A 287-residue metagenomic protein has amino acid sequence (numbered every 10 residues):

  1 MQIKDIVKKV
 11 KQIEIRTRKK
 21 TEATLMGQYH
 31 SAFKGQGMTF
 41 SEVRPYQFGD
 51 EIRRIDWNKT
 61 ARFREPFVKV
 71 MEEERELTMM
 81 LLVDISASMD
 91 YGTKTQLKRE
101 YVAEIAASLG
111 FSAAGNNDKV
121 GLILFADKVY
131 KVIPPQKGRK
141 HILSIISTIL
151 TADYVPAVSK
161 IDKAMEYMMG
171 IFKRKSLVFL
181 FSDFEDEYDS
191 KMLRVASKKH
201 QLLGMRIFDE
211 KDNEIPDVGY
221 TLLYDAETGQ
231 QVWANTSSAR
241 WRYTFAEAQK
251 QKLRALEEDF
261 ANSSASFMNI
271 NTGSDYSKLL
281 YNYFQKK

Functional and structural regions predicted by a protein language model:
M1-F33, E42, Y167-R174, M192-K287: Von Willebrand factor type A / integrin I
M1-Y130, P135, L177: An amphipathic, basic-hydrophobic helix/alpha-beta surface used to engage anionic, phosphate-rich ligands or surfaces
N58, Y154-V158, L180-S182: Short, flexible loop segments at the rims of nucleotide/cofactor-binding pockets, characterized by
M80, I123, F179, L203-M205 (+1 more regions): Hydrophobic/aromatic beta-strand patches that form the interior of the parallel beta-sheet core in alpha/beta enzyme
A126-Y130, D186, S274-Y276: Short, internal active-site loops enriched in acidic
V132-S147, A239, E258-A261, Q285-K286: Short, electropositive alpha-helical surface patch
H141-S176, Y188-D189, D209: Von Willebrand factor
F181-Y188, L202: Active-site glycine- and acidic-residue-rich loops that bind and position anionic ligands or nucleotide-like cofactors
